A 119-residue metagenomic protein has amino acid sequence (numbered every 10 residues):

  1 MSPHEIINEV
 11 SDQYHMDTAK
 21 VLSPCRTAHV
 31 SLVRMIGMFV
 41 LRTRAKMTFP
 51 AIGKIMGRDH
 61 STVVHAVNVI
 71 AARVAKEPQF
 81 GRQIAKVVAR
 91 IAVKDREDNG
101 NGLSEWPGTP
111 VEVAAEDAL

Functional and structural regions predicted by a protein language model:
M1, V21-H29, A51-R58: C-terminal helical "lid" subdomain and adjoining coupling/linker elements of P-loop NTPases
M1-N8, N99-L119: General nucleic-acid-binding
P3-I6, S11-D12, D17, A45-I55: Short, charged amphipathic recognition helices of the HTH superfamily and cognate SANT/SANTA-like modules
S11-R34: Short, Lys/Arg-enriched anionic-surface-contact patches
V33-W106, D117: Terminal-proximal interaction/regulatory segments of ATP-powered molecular machines
